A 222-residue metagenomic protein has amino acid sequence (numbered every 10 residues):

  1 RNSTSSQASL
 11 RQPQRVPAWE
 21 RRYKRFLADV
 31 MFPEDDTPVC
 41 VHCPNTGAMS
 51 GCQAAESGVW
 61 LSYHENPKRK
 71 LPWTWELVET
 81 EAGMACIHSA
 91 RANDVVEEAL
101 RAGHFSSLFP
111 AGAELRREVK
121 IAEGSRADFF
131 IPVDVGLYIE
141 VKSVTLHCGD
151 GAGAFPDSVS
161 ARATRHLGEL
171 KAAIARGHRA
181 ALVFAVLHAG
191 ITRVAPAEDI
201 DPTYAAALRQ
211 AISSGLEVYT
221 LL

Functional and structural regions predicted by a protein language model:
R1-R22: Extended boundary segments
K24-V30: Short aromatic-glycine-enriched beta-strand elements
D35-P44: Short, structured beta-strand/loop micro-motifs enriched in basic residues and often containing a Trp
T46-W60: Short nucleic-acid-contacting surface segments enriched for D/E, G, S/T with interspersed K/R
N66-G83: OB-fold/S1-family single-stranded nucleic acid-binding modules
T80-A90, S106-T145, R165: Active-site metal-binding core of divalent-cation-utilizing nuclease and nuclease-like domains
K142, C148-A161, G168-I200, L222: Nucleic-acid nuclease catalytic cores
I200-L222: N-terminal intrinsically disordered, cationic/polar leader segments that include organellar targeting peptides
